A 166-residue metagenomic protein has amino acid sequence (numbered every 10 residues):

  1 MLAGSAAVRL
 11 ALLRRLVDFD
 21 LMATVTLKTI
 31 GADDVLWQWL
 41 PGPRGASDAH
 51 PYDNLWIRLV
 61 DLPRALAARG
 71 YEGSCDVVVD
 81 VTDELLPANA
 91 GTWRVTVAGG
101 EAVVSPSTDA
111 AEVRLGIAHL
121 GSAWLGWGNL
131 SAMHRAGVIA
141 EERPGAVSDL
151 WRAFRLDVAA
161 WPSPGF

Functional and structural regions predicted by a protein language model:
M1-F166: Intrinsically disordered, low-complexity, positively biased terminal segments
